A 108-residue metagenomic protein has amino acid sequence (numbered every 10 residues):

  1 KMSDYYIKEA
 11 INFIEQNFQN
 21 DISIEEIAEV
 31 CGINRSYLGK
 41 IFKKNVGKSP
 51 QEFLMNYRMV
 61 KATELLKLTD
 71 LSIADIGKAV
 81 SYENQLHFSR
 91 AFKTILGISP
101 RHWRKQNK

Functional and structural regions predicted by a protein language model:
K1-Y5, Y37: An amphipathic alpha-helical interaction segment
K8-Q16, D21-E25, K44-S89, K105-K108: Terminal helix-turn-helix DNA-binding modules in bacterial transcription factors
A28-R35: Helix-turn-helix
V30, A79-V80, I95: Residues within the alpha-helical elements of helix-turn-helix
I98, H102-R104: Feature detects amphipathic, helix-rich regulatory segments
